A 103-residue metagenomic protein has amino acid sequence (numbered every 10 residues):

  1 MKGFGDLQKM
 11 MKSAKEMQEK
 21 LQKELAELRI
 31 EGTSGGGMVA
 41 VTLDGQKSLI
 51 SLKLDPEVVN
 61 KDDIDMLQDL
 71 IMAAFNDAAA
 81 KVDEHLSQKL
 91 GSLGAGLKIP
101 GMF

Functional and structural regions predicted by a protein language model:
M1-E31, A80-F103: Long amphipathic alpha-helical segments used for membrane anchoring, targeting, substrate engagement, or oligomerization
D6, D63-L70: Conserved acidic
A14, K47, I71: Residue-level signature of catalytic and energy-coupling elements of molecular machines, predominantly ATP/GTP-dependent
E27, T33-K53: N-terminal intrinsically disordered, cationic/polar leader segments that include organellar targeting peptides
M38-A40, V59-K61, A79: Short beta-strands and strand-coil junctions in structured, solvent-facing domains, enriched
L52-I64: A short interface-forming secondary-structure element
L70, A74-V82: Stable alpha-helical structural segments in soluble proteins, enriched in small hydrophobic residues
